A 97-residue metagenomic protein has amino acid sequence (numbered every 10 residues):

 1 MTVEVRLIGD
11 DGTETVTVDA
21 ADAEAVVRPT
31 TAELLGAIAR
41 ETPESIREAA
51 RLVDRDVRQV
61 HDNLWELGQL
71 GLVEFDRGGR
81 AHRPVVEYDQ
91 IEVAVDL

Functional and structural regions predicted by a protein language model:
M1-R6: General nucleic-acid-binding
G9-E24: Short, Lys/Arg-enriched N-terminal segment that forms or immediately precedes the first helix of a structured domain
A20-P29, S45, G78-L97: Short, cationic-aromatic polyanion-contact patches
A32-A37: Pre-recognition alpha-helix immediately N-terminal to the DNA-recognition helix within helix-turn-helix or winged-helix
A39-S45: Short capping segments at the starts of secondary-structure elements
A49, V60, L64-L70: Basic amphipathic alpha-helical segments that dock to polyanions
D54-D56: Short coil turns linking two alpha-helices in DNA-binding domains
Q69-G78: A short, conserved structural fragment
